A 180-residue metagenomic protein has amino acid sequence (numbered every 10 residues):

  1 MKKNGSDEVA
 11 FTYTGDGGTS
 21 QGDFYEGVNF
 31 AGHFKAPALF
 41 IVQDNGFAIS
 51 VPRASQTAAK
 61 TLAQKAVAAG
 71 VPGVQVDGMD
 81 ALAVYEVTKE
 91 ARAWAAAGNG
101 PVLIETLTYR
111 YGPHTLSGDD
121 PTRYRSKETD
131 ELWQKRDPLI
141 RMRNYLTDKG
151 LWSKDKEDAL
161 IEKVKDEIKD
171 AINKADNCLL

Functional and structural regions predicted by a protein language model:
M1-N177: Glycine-rich ThDP/TPP pyrophosphate-binding loop and its adjacent helix/strand module within ThDP-dependent enzymes
